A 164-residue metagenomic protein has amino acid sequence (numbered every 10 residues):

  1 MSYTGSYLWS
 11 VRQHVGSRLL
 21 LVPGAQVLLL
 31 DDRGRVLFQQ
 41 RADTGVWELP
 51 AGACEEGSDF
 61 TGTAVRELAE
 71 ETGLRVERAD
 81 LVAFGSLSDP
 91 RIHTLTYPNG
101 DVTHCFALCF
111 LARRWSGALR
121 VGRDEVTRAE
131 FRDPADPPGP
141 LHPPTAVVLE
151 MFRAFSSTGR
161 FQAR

Functional and structural regions predicted by a protein language model:
M1-Q26: Acidic, metal-coordinating catalytic segment for phosphate/diphosphate chemistry, firing primarily on the Nudix
S17-L21, P98-F106, R123: A generic structural micro-feature
P23-A25, G34, F106-L108, T127: Change "...and in nucleic-acid phosphodiester-cleaving endonucleases..." to "...and in nucleic-acid processing enzymes
L29, C109-R113, E130: Short, well-ordered beta-strand micro-motif
D31-E71, R75: Conserved Nudix-box catalytic region and its N-terminal flanking loop in Nudix hydrolases and closely related
G45-V46, G117-R164: Nudix hydrolase/Nudix homology domain
L74-A118: Active-site segment of metal-dependent pyrophosphate-handling enzymes, primarily the Nudix hydrolase catalytic core
